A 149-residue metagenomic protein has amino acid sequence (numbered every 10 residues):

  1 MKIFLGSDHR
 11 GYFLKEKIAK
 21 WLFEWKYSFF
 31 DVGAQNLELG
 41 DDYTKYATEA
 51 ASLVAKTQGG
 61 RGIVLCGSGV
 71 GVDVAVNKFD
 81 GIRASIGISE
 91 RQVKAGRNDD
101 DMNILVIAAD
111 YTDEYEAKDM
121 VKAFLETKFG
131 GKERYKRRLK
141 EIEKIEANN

Functional and structural regions predicted by a protein language model:
F4-G6, R10-F13, E90-N149: C-terminal binding/interaction regions
F13-W25: Short, solvent-exposed amphipathic alpha-helices that sit in or adjacent to ligand/effector-binding or catalytic
E16-A19, A75-K78, N98, K118-D119: Short amphipathic alpha-helical segments
W25, F79-D80, D100: Short, structured coil segments at secondary-structure junctions
S28-L39: A short beta-strand-loop structural module common to alpha/beta enzyme folds
D42: N-terminal entry motif of extracellular EGF-like repeats
Y46-I86: Helix-adjacent hinge/juxtasegments
